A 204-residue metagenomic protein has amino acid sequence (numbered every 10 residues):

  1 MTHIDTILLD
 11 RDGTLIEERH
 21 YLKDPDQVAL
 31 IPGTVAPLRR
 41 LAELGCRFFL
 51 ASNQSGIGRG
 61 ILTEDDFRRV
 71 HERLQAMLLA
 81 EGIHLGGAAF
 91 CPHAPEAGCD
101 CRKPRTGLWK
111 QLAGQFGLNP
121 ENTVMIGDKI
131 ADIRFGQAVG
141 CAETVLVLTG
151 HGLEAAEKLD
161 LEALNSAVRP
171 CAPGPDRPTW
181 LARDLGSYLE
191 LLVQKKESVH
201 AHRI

Functional and structural regions predicted by a protein language model:
M1-F49: Active-site neighborhood of HAD-like aspartate-dependent phosphohydrolases
T2-H3, D65, R69-G86, P95-V124 (+1 more regions): Asp-based, Mg2+/Mn2+-dependent phosphohydrolase catalytic module
D5, L15-I31, I57-D66, A80-I83 (+1 more regions): Metal-dependent phosphoesterase signature
L9-R11, S52, I126-D128: Active-site flanking residues adjacent to catalytic metal/cofactor-binding acidic residues
R11-G13, P92, L148: Short, small-residue-rich loop/turn micro-motifs
L15-E18, N53-S55, A89, Q111-A113: A short alpha-helix capping/helix-coil boundary motif
T34, L38-H71, L85-A97, G136: Substrate-recognition element of Asp-dependent hydrolases with the DxDx(T/V) motif
